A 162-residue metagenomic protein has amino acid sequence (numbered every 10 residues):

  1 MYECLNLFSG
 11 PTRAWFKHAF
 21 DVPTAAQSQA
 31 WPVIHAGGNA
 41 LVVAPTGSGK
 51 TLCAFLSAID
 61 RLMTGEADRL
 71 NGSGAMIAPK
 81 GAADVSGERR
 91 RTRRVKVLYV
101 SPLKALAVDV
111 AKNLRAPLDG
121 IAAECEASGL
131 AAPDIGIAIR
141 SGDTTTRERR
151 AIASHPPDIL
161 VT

Functional and structural regions predicted by a protein language model:
Y2, G10-R13, A19-T162: Conserved P-loop/Walker A NTP-binding site and adjacent catalytic elements of P-loop NTPases
